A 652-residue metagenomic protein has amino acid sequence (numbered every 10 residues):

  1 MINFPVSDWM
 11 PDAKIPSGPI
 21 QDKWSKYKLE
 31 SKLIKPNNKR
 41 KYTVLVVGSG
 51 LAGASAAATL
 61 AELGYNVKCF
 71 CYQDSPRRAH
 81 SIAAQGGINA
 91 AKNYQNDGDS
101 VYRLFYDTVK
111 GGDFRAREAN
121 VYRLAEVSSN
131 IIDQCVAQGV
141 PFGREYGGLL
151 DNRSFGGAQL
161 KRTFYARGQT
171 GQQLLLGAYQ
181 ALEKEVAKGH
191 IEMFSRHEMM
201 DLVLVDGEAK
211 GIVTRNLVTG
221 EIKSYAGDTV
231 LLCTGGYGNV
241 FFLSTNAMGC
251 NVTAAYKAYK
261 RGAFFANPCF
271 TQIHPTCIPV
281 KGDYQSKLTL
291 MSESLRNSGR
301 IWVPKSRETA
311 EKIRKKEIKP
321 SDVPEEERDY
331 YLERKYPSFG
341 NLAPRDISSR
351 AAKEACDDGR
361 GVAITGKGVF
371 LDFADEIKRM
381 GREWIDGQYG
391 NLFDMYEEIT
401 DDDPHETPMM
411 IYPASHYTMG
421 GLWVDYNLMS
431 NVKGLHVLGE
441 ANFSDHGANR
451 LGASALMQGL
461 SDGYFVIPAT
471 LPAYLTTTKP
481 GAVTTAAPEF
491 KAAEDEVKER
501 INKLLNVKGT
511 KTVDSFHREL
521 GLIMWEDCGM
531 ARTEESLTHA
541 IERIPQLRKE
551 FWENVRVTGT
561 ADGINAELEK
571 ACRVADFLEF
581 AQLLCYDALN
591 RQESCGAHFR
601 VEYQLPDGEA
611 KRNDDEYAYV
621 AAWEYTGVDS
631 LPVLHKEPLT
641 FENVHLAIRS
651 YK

Functional and structural regions predicted by a protein language model:
S25, S31-T43, A56-T59, L63-Y65 (+10 more regions): Glycine- and aromatic-enriched mobile tails/lids
R40-Y42, G220-T229, N431: Core beta-strand elements of the Rossmann-like FAD/NAD(P) dinucleotide-binding domain in flavoenzyme oxidoreductases
G48-L51: Glycine-rich Rossmann-fold phosphate-binding loop(s) that bind the pyrophosphate of adenine dinucleotide cofactors
N66-C71, A266-N267: Short beta-strand "acidic-cap" motif of Rossmann-like dinucleotide-binding folds
Q73-Y106, Q272-T276, D283-K287: Conserved N-terminal glycine-rich FAD pyrophosphate-binding loop of Rossmann-like flavoproteins
Q134-E221, C233, C277-L288: Conserved redox-cofactor binding core of oxidoreductases
T229-Y284, L288, A363, N449-A469: Glycine-rich loop(s) and the adjacent beta-strand/alpha-helix scaffold that form part
K257, A263-E398, A469-T476: An anion/pyrophosphate-binding glycine-rich loop and adjacent beta-alpha core in soluble alpha-beta enzymes
